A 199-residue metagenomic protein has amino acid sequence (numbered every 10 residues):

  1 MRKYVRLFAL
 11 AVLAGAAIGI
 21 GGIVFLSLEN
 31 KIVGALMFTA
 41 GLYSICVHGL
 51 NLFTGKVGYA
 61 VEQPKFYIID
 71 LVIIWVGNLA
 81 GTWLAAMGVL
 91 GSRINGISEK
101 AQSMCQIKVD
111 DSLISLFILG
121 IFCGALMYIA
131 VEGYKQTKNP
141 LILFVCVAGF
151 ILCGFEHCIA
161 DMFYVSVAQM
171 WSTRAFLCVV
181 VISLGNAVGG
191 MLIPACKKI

Functional and structural regions predicted by a protein language model:
M1-I199: Alpha-helical transmembrane segments and their helix-helix packing motifs
